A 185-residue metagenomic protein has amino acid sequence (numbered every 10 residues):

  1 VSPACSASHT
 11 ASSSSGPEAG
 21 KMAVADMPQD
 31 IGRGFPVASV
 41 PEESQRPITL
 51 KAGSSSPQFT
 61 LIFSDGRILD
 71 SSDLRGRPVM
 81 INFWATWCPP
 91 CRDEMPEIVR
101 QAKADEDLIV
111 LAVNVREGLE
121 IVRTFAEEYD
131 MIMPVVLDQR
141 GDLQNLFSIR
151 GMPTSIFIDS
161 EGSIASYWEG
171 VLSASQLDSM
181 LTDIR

Functional and structural regions predicted by a protein language model:
V1-S55, M180: N-terminal targeting signals for export/organelle localization
L50-G53, Q58-V79, K103: A short beta-strand-turn-helix
R75, F83-R100: Conserved redox-active cysteine motifs that mediate thiol-disulfide chemistry, especially di-cysteine Cys-X(1-2)-Cys
R77-V79, W84-W87, G151, E161: Short pre-active-site segment immediately N-terminal to redox-active cysteine/selenocysteine motifs in thiol-based
M80-N82, A112, F157: Hydrophobic beta-strand core positions in alpha/beta domains
R92-Y129, Q139-L146: Structural microenvironment flanking redox-active thiols in thiol-disulfide oxidoreductases
T124-I132, D138-I184: Thiol/disulfide oxidoreductase modules built on the thioredoxin-like
